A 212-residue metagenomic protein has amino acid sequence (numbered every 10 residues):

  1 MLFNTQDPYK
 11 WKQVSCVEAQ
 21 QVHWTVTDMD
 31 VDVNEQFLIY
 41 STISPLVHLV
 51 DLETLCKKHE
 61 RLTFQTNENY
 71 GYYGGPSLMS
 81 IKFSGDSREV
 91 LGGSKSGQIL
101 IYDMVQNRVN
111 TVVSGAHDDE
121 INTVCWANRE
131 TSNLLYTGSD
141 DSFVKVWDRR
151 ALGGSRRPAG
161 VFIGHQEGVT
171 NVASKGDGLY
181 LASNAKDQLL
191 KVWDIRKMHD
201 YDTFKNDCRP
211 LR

Functional and structural regions predicted by a protein language model:
L2-Q6, V47-E53, I99-D103, V124 (+2 more regions): WD40-repeat beta-propellers
P8-T25, T54-M79, N107-T123, R149-T170 (+1 more regions): Inter-blade linker and blade-boundary elements of WD-repeat/beta-propeller domains
M29-E35, S80-S87, C125-S132, A173-L179: Loop/turn segments within WD40 beta-propeller blades
S41-S44, G93-S96, T137-D141, N184-D187: Conserved strand-to-loop turn within each blade of WD40 beta-propeller repeats
K82, D86-L91, K95-S96, V105: Intrinsically disordered, low-complexity linker/loop segments enriched in Gly/Pro and charged/polar residues
V113-A116, S132, Y136-T137, V146: General zinc-binding finger modules coordinated by cysteine/histidine
P158-I195: Repeat-solenoid scaffold signature
